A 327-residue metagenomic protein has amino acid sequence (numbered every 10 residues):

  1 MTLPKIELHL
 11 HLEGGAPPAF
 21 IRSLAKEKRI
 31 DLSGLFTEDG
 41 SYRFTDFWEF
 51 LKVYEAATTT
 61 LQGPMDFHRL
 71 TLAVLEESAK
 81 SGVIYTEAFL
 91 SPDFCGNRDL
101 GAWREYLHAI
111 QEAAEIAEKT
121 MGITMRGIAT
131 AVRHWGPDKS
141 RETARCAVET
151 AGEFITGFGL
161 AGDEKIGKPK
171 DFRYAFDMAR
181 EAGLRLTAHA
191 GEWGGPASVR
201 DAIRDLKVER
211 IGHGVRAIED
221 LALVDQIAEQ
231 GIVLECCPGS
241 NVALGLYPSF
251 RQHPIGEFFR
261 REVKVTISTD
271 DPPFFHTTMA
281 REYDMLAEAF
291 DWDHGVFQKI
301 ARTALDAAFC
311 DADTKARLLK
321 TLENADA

Functional and structural regions predicted by a protein language model:
M1-L184, W193-S198, D205-R210, R216-V233 (+1 more regions): Metal-cofactor-binding active-site regions of metalloenzymes
